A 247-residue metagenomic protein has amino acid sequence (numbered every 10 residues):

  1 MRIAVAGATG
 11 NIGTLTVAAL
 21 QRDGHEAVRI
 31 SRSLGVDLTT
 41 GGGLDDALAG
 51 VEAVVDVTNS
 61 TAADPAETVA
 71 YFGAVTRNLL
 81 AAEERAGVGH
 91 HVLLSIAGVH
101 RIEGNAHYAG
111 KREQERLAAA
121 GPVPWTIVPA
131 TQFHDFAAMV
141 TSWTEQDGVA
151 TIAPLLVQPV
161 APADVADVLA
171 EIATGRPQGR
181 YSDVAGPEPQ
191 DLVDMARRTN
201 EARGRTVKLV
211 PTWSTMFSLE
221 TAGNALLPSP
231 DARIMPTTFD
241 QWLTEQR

Functional and structural regions predicted by a protein language model:
M1-D23: N-terminal Rossmann NAD(P)H-binding glycine-rich loop of SDR-like oxidoreductase domains
I12, V54, V165-L169, V184 (+2 more regions): Non-catalytic, hydrophobic alpha-helical segments
R22-A86, I96-A106: NAD(P)H-binding glycine-rich loop region in Rossmannoid oxidoreductase-like domains and their noncatalytic homologs
G87-H90, S95-G98, E113-M139, W143: Conserved beta-loop-beta element that borders a ligand/cofactor-binding pocket
W125-T126, M139-V160: A conserved pocket-lining segment of Rossmann-fold NAD(P)-dependent short-chain dehydrogenase/reductase
D135-T141, E145-Q146, I172-S182, E188 (+1 more regions): Glycine/proline-rich active-site loop of Rossmann-fold NAD(P)-dependent oxidoreductases
I152-L156, S182-P189: Glycine-rich Rossmann NAD(P)(H)-binding loop
D194-R247: Mobile cap/lid helix-loop segments that border enzyme active or cofactor-binding sites and regulate substrate access
